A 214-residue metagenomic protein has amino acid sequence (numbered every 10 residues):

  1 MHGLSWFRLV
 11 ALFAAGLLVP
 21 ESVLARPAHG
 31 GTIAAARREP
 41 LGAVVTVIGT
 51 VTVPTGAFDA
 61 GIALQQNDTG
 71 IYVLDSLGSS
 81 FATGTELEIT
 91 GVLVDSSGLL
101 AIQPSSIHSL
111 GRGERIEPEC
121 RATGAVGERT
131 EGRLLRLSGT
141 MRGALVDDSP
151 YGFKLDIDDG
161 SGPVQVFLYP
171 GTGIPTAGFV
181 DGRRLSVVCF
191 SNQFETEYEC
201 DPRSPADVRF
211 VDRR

Functional and structural regions predicted by a protein language model:
M1-S5: N-terminal secretory signal peptides that target proteins for export/translocation
R8-E21: Bacterial N-terminal signal peptides
L24-R214: OB-fold single-stranded nucleic acid-binding module
